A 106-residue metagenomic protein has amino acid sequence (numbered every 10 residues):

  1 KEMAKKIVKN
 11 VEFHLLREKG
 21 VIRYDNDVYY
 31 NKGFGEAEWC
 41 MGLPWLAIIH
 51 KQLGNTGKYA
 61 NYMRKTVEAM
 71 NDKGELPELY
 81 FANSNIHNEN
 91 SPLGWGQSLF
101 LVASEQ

Functional and structural regions predicted by a protein language model:
K1-E38, N61-Q106: Extended glycan-interaction surfaces of carbohydrate-active proteins
P44-A47, L101: Conserved small-residue packing positions in alpha-helical repeats and bundles
